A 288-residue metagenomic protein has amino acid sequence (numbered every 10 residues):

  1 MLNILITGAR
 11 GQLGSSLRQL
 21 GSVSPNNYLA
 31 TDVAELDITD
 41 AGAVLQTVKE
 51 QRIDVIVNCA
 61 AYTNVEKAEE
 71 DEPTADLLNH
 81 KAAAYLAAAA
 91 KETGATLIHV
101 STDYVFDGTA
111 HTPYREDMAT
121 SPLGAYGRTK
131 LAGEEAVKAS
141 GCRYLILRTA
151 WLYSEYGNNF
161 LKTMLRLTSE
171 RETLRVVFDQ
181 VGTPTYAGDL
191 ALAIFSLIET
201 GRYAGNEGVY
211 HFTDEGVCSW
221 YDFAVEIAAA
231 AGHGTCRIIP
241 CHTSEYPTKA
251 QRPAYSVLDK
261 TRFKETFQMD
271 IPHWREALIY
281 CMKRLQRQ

Functional and structural regions predicted by a protein language model:
N3-L20: N-terminal Rossmann NAD(P)H-binding glycine-rich loop of SDR-like oxidoreductase domains
L29-D40: Rossmann-fold cofactor-recognition segment
A41-H80, A89: NAD(P)H-binding glycine-rich loop region in Rossmannoid oxidoreductase-like domains and their noncatalytic homologs
L77, K81-Y85, V105-L147, W151-L152: Catalytic helix-loop patch of NAD(P)-dependent Rossmann-fold dehydrogenases
E135-G182, G188-S196: NAD(P)-dependent short-chain dehydrogenase/reductase
T200-P247: Mid/C-terminal beta-alpha module of Rossmann-like enzyme folds, strongest in SDR-family dehydrogenases/epimerases
W220, C241-K260, H273: Active-site loop of classical SDR/Rossmann-like NAD(P)-dependent oxidoreductases, centered on the catalytic Tyr-X3-Lys
W274-Q288: Amphipathic terminal alpha-helices
